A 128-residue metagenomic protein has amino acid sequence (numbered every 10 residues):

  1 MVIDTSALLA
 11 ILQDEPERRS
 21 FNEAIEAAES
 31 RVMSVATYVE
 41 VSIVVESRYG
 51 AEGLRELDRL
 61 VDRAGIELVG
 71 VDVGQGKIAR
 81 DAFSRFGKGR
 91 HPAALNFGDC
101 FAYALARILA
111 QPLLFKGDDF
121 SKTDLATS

Functional and structural regions predicted by a protein language model:
M1-M33, E46-R59: Short, well-structured N-terminal submotif of metal-dependent ribonuclease cores
L8-L9, Y38, F120: A generic structural signal for short hydrophobic patches within well-formed alpha-helices
R18, Y38, L54, G76-R80: A general structural signal for well-ordered alpha-helical segments in protein cores
N22-E23, R59-D62, F83-G89: Glycine/charged-rich beta-loop-alpha catalytic/anionic-binding loops adjacent to active sites
S30-V32, A64-V69: Short loop->beta-strand "edge-of-pocket" segments that line small-molecule binding or catalytic clefts across diverse
E67-P112: Active-site neighborhoods of divalent-metal-dependent phosphate/nucleic-acid chemistry enzymes
Y103-S128: Acidic, PIN/NYN-like endoribonuclease modules and their adjacent C-terminal/linker elements
